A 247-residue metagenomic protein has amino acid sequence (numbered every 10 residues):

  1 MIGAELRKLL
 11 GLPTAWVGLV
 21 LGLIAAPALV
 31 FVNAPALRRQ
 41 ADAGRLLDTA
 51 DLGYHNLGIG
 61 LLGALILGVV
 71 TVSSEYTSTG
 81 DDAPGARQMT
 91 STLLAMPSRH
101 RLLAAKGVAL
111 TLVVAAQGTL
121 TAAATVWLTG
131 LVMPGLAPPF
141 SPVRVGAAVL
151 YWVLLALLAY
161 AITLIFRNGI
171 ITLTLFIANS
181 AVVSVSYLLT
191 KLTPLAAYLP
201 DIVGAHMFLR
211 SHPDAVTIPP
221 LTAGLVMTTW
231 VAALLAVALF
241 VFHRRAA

Functional and structural regions predicted by a protein language model:
M1-L23: Aromatic- and glycine-rich beta-strand/loop motifs that create alpha-glucan
L12-P13, P97-R99, R167-G169: Short loop-to-helix capping motifs
V20-S73, L103-F166, V185-S186, A205-T229 (+1 more regions): Secretory targeting signals
I24-P35, G169-I202: Transmembrane helix segments
V72-T111: Helix-loop-helix units of permease transmembrane domains in multi-pass membrane transporters, especially ABC
V226-A247: Junction motif at the cytosolic side of a transmembrane helix
